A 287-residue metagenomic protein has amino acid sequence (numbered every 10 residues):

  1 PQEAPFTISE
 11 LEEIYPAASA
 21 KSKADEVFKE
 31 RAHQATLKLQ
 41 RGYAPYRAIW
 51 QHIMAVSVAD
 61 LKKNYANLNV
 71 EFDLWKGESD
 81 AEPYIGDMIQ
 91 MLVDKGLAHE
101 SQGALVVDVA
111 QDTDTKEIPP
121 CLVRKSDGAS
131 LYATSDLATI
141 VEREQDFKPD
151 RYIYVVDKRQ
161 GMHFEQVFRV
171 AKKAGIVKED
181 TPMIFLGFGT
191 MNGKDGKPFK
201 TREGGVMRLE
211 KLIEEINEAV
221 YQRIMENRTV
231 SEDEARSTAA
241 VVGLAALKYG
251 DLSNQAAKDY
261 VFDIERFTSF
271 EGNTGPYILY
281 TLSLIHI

Functional and structural regions predicted by a protein language model:
P1-I285: NTP-dependent nucleotidyl-transfer catalytic core
